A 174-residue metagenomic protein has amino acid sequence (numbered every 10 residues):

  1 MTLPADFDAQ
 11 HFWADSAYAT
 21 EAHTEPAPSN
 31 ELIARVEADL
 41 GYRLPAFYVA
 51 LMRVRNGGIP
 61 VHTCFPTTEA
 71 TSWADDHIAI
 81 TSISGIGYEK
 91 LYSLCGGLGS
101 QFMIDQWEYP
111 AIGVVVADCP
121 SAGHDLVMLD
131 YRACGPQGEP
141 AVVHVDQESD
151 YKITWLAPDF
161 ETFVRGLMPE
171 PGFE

Functional and structural regions predicted by a protein language model:
M1-A122, E170-E174: A surface-exposed partner-binding patch
E108, G135-Q137: A structural signal for short secondary-structure junctions
A117, D130, V143: Residues in well-ordered beta-strands of folded domains
A122-L126, S149-A157: Short, surface-exposed beta-strand/loop "edge" segments at domain boundaries and coil↔beta transitions
L126-G135: Low-complexity, glycine/alanine/valine/leucine- and proline-rich hydrophobic stretches
G138-V145: Short aromatic-glycine-(Arg/Gly/Cys) micro-motifs in beta-strand/loop hairpins
V143, I153-P169: Compact, glycine/acidic-enriched structural inserts
